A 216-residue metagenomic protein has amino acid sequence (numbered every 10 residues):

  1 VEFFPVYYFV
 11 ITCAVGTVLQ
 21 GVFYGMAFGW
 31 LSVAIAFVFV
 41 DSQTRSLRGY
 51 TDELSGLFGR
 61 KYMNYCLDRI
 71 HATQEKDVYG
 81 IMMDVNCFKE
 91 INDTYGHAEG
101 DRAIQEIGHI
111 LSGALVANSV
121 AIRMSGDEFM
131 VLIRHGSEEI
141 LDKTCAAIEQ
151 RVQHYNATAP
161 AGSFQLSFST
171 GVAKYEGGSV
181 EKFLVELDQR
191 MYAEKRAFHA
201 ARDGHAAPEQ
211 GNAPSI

Functional and structural regions predicted by a protein language model:
E2-L54, R60-I70, G178: Signal-transducing coiled-coil linker helices
S55, G80-M83, S215: Interdomain helical linkers/hinges and coiled-coil/dimerization scaffolds that transmit conformational signals
G59-Y79, N86-V116, I122-G126, M130-V131 (+4 more regions): Conserved long alpha-helical elements within nucleotide-processing catalytic cores of c-di-GMP signaling and class III
N118-V120, T158-A161: Short beta-strand/turn micro-motifs at beta-sheet edges
L132-R134, A173: Short hydrophobic/aromatic beta-strand micro-patches that form the beta-sheet surface supporting nucleotide- or nucleic
H135-G136, G178: Hydrophobic/aromatic docking surface of two-component receiver
D142-E149, Q153, A159-P160, A173-I216: Catalytic-core segments of nucleotide cyclases and related cyclic-nucleotide turnover enzymes
F164-S169: PAS and PAS-like sensory/regulatory domains
